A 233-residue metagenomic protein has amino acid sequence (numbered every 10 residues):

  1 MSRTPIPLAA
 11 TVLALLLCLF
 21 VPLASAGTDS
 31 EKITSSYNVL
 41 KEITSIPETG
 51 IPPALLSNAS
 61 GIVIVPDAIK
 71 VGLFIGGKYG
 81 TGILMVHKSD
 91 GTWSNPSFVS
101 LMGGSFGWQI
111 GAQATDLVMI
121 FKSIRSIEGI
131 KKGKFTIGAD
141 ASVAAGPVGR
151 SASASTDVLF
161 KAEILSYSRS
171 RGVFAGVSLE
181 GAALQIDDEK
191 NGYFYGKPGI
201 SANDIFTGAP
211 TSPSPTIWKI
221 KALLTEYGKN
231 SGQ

Functional and structural regions predicted by a protein language model:
M1-P5: N-terminal secretory signal peptides that target proteins for export/translocation
P7-A10, V177: N-terminal secretory/membrane targeting signals
A10-F20: Bacterial N-terminal signal peptides
A26-Q233: Small-residue-enriched, tightly packed secondary-structure blocks
